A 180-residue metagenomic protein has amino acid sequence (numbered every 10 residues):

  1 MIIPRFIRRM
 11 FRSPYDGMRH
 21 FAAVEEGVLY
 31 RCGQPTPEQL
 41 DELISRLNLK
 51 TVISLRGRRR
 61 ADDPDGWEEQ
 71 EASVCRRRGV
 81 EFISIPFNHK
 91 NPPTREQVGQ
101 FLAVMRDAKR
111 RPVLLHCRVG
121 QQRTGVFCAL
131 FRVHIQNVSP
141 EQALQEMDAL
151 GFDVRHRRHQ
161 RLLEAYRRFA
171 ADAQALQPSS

Functional and structural regions predicted by a protein language model:
M1-L114, V126-S180: Cys-dependent protein tyrosine phosphatase-like superfamily
C117: Short cysteine clusters
G120: Substrate/cofactor-recognition hotspot
R123: Glycine/aspartate-rich loop-and-adjacent alpha/beta segment that forms the canonical ThDP
